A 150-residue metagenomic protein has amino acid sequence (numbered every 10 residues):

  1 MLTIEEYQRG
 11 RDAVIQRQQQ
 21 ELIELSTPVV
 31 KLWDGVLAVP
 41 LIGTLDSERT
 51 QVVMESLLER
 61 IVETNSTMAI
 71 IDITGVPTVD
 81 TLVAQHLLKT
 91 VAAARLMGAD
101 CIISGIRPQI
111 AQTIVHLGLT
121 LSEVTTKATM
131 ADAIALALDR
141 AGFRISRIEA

Functional and structural regions predicted by a protein language model:
M1-Q19: Long, amphipathic alpha-helical coupling/dimerization segments that relay conformational signals between
A13, R17-E21, D139-A150: Intrinsically disordered or compositionally simple regulatory linkers and C-terminal tails in signal-transduction
E21, P28-K31, R60-I61, A93 (+3 more regions): Replace "in large, NTP-powered and nucleic-acid-processing enzymes" with "in large, NTP-powered factors and other
L32-M54: STAS-typified acidic loop motif
S47-T67: A short, well-ordered alpha-helical element
G75-T120: Amphipathic alpha-helical interaction surfaces in cytosolic regulatory modules
V124-A133: Short acidic-hydrophobic, aromatic-tinged amphipathic segments that line or gate anion-handling sites
